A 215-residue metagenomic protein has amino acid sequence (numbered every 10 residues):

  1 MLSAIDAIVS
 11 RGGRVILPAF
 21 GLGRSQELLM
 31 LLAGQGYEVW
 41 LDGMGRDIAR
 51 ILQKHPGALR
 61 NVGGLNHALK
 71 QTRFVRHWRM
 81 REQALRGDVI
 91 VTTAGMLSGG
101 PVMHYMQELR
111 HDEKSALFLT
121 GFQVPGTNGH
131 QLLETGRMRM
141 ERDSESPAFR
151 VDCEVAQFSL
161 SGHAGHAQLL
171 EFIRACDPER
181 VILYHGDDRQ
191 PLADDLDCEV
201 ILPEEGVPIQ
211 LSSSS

Functional and structural regions predicted by a protein language model:
M1-S215: Acidic/His-rich, metal-assisted hydrolase cores and their charged scaffolds
